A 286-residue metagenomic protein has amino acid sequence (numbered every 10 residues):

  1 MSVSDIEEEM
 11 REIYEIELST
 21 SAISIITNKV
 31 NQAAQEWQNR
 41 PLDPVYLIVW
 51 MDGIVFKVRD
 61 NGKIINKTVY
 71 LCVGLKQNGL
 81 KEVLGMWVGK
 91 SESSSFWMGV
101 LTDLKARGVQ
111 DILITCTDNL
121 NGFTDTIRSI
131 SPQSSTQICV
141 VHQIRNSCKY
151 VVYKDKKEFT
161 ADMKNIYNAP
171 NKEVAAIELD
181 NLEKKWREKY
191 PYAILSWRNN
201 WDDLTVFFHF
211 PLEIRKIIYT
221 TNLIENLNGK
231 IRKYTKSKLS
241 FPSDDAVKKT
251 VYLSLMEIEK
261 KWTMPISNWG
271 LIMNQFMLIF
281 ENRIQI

Functional and structural regions predicted by a protein language model:
S2-E15: DNA-recognition alpha helix
V3, T20, S24, N66 (+10 more regions): Amphipathic alpha-helical transducer elements in NTP-driven molecular machines
M10-I13, T27, I231: Residues that mediate protein self-association or partner binding, especially in amphipathic alpha-helical
E12, V69, I138: Metal-dependent catalytic core segments for phosphate chemistry
I16, T20, I25-T117, N121 (+4 more regions): RNase H-like nuclease fold core
I114-N121, T126-K164: Conserved beta-strand -> loop -> alpha-helix junction used to position metal-binding or nucleic-acid-contacting
P132, N165-I286: Acidic/histidine-rich catalytic cores and adjacent linkers of DNA breakage/strand-transfer/modification proteins
